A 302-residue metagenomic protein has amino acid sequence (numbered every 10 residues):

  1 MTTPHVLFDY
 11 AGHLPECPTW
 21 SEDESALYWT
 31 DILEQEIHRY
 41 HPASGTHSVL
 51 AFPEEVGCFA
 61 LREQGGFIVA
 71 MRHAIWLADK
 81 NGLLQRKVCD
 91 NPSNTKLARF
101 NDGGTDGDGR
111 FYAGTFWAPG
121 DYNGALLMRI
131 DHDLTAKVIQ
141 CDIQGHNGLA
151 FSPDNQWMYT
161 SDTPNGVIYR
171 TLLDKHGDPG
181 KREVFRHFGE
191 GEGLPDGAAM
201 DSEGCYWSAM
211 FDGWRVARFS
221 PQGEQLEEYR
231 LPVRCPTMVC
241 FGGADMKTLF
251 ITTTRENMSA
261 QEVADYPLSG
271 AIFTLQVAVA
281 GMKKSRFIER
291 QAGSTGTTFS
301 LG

Functional and structural regions predicted by a protein language model:
T3-D9, G45-A51, R86-S93, T135-C141 (+2 more regions): A short beta-strand motif characteristic of beta-propeller blades
Y10-E24, P53-M71, N94-R110, I139-W157 (+3 more regions): Beta-rich, blade/repeat-based domains predominating in secreted/periplasmic proteins but also intracellular
E22, L27-I32, I68-H73, F111-D121 (+3 more regions): Conserved beta-strand positions in repeat-built beta-propeller and related beta-rich domains
E36-H38, A74-W76, A125-M128, V167-Y169 (+2 more regions): A short loop-to-beta-strand structural motif that recurs across blades of beta-propeller domains
E63-G65, K80-N81, D90, M128-L134 (+4 more regions): Flexible "stalk/tail and boundary" regions
L83-I139: Hydrophobic alpha-helical segments and helix pairs
T171-D178, V277-M282: Short loop/turn segments immediately following beta-strands, especially the blade-tip and inter-blade linker loops
F241-G302: Blade-level signature of beta-propeller repeat domains, shared across WD40, Kelch, NHL, RCC1 and BNR/Asp-box propellers
